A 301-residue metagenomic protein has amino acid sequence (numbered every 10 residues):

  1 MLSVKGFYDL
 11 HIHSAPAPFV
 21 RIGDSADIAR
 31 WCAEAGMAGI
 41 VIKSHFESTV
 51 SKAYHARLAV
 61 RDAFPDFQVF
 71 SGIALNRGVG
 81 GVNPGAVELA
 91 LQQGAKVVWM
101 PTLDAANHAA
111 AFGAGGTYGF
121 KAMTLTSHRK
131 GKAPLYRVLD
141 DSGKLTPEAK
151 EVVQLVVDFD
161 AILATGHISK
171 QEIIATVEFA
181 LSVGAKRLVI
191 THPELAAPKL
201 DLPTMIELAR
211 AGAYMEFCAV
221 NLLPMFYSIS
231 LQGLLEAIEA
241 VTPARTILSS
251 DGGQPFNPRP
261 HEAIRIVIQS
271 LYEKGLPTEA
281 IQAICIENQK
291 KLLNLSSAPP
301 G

Functional and structural regions predicted by a protein language model:
M1-F67: An N-terminally biased module of ancient metal coordination in phosphate/nucleic-acid-related enzymes
Y8-I12, I40-I42, F70-I73, V98-M100 (+4 more regions): Hydrophobic faces of well-ordered beta-strands that scaffold small-molecule active sites in alpha/beta enzyme cores
L10-D24, S71-G81, L139-K144, G166: Active-site mouth loops of central-metabolism enzymes
H13-A15, H45-E47, G72-G78, P101-A105 (+4 more regions): Active-site beta-loop-alpha junctions enriched in small/polar residues
K52-R57, V87, K170-G184, L200-L208 (+1 more regions): Distinct, well-ordered alpha-helical segments
D66, G80-T191: Extended substrate/RNA-proximal surfaces in nucleic-acid metabolism proteins
P243-P260: Short acidic/histidine-rich active-site segments
H261-G301: Mid-to-C-terminal alpha-helical segments outside catalytic/metal-binding sites
